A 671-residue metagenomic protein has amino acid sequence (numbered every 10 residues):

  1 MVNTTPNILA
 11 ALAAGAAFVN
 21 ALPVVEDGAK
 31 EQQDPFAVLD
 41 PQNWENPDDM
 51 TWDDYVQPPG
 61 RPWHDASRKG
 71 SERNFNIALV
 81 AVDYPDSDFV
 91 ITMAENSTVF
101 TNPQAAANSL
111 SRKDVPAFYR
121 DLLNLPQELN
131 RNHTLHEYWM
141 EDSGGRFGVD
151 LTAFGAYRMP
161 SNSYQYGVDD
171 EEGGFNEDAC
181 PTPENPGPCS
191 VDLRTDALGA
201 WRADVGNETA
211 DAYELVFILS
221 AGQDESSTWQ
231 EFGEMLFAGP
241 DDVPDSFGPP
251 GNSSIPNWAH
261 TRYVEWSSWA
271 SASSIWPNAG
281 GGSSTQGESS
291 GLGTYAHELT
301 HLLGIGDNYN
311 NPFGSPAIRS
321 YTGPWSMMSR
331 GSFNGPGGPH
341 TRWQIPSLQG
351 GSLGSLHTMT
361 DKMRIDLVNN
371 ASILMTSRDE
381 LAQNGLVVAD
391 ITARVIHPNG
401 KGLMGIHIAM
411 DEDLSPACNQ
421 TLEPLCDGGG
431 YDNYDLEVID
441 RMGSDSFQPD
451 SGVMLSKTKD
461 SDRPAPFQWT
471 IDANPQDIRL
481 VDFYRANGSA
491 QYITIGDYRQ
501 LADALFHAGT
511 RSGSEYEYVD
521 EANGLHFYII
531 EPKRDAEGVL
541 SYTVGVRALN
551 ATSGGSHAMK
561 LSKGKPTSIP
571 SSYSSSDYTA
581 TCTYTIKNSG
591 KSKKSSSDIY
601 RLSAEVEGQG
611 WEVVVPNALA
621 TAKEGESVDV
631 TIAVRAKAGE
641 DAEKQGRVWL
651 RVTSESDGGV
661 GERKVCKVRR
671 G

Functional and structural regions predicted by a protein language model:
M1-P23: Fungal secretory targeting signals
L22-Y321, W325-P336: Active-site-proximal segment of zinc-dependent metalloprotease catalytic domains
V24-D48, D54, V90-V99, A106-D121 (+4 more regions): Non-catalytic C-terminal accessory/binding modules of secreted extracellular proteins
T285, G306-N419: A domain-level signal for the mature, folded cores of soluble proteins
S576-Y584, V628-V630, D641-W649: Short, solvent-exposed loop/turn segments enriched in Ser/Thr/Gly
I586-N588, V634-A636, V652: Hydrophobic beta-strand positions in extracellular immunoglobulin-like domains
W611-G639: Intrinsically disordered, low-complexity Pro/Gly/Ser/Thr-rich segments with frequent PxxP/GP/PP motifs and embedded
G639-R670: Terminal connector regions
